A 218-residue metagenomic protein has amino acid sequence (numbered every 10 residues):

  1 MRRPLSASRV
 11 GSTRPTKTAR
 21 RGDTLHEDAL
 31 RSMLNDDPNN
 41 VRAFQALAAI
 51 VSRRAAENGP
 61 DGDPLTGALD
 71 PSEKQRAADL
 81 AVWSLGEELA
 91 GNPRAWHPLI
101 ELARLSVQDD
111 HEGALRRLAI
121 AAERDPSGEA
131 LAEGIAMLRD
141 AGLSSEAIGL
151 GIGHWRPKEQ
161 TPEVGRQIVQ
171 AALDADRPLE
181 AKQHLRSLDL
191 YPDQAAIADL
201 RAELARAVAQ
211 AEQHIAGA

Functional and structural regions predicted by a protein language model:
M1-R20, L30-N35, S72, L85-N92: TPR-adjacent "capping" and linker segments in tetratricopeptide-repeat scaffold/adaptor proteins
R3-L5, Q183-A218: Terminal, low-structured helical/coil segments at or just beyond the last alpha-helical repeat
P4-S12, G22-T24, N39-R42, N58-D63 (+7 more regions): Generic helix N-cap/helix-start motif at coil->alpha-helix transitions
R14-T18, A48, A55, A103 (+3 more regions): Conserved small-residue packing positions in alpha-helical repeats and bundles
R20-D28, A56-S84, Q108-I120, G142-L150 (+1 more regions): Structural signature of tandem alpha-helical TPR/SEL1-like repeats, specifically the intra-repeat loop/turn
R31-P38, G86-G91, Q108, A119-D125 (+2 more regions): Solenoid-like repeat scaffolds
A48-S52, T66-L69, E73-D79, A122-P126 (+2 more regions): TPR/TPR-like (Sel1-like) alpha-helical repeat modules
